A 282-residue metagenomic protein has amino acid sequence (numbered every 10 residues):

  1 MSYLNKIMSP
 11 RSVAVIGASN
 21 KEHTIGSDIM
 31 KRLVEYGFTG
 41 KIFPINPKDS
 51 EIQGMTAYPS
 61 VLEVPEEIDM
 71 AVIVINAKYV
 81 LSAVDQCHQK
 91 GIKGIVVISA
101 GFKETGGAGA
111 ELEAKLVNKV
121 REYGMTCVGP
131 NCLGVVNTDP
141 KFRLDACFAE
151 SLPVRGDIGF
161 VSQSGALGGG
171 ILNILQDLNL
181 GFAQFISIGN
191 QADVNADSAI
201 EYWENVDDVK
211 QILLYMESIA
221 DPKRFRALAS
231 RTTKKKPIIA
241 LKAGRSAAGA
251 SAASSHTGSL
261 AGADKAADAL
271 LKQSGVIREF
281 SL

Functional and structural regions predicted by a protein language model:
M1-L282: Catalytic-core regions of core metabolic enzymes, especially those transforming organic acids/acyl-group intermediates
